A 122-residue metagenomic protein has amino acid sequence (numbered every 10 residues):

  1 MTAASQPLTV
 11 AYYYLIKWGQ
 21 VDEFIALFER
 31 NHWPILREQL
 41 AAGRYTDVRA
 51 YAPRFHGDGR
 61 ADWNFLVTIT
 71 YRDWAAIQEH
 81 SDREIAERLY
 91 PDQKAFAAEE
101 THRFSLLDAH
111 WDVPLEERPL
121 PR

Functional and structural regions predicted by a protein language model:
M1-L8, D58-A61: Short, flexible turn/loop "capping" segments at secondary-structure junctions
P7-K17, L66-V67: Active-site-flanking beta-strand signature of metal-NTP-handling nucleotidyl enzymes and homologous cyclase-like
A11, H32-I35: Short, hydrophobic/aromatic alpha-helical segments in well-folded domains
Y14-I16, A26-E29: Short, surface-exposed binding/anchoring microloops in extracellular/periplasmic proteins
K17-G19, Y71-R72: Structural beta->alpha junctions
N31, E38-T46, R60-D62, T68-E116 (+1 more regions): An amphipathic, aromatic/His-enriched active-site/gating alpha helix that lines ligand/cofactor pockets
V48-R60: Acidic helix-start/capping segments at beta-turn-to-alpha-helix junctions
